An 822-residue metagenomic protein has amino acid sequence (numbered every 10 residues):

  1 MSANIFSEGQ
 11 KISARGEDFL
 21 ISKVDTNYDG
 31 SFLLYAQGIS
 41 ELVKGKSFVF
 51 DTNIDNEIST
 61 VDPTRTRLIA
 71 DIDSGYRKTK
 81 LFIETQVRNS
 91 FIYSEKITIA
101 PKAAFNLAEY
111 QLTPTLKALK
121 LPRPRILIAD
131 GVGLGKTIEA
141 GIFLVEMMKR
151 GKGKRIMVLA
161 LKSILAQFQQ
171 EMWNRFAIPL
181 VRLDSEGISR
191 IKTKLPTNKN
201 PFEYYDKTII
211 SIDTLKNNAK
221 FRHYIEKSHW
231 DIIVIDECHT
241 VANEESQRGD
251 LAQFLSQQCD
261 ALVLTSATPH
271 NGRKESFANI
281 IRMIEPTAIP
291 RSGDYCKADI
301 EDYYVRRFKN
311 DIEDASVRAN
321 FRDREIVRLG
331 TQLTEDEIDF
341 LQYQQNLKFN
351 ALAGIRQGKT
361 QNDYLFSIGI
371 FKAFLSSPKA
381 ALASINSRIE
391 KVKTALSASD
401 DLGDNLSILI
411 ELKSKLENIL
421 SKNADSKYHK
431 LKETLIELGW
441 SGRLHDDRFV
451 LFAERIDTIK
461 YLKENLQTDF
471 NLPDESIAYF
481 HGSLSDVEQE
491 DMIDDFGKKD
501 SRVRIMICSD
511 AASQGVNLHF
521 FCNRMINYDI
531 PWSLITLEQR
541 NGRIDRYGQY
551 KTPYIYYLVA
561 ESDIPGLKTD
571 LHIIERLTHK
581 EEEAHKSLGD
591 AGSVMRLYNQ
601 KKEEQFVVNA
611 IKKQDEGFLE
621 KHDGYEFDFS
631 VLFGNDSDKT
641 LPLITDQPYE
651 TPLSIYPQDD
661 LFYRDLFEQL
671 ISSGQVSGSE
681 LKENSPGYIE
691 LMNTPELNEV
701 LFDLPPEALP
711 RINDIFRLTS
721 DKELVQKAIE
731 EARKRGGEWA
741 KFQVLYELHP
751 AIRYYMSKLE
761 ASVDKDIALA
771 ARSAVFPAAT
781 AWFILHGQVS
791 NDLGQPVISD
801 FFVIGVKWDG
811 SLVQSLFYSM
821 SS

Functional and structural regions predicted by a protein language model:
E41-L116, K120-P124, K136-E139, V145-R248 (+5 more regions): SF2 helicase/translocase NTPase motor core, specifically the RecA-like lobe 1 inter-motif segment between Walker
S74-K78, E84, I92, K551-F742 (+1 more regions): C-terminal accessory region of SF2 helicases/translocases
T197-N198, E203-Y204, I209-W230, V241 (+6 more regions): Inter-lobe coupling linker of SF2 helicases/translocases
N218, G272-R273, I507-C522, N541-Q549: SF2 helicase motor core recognition
H229, S276-N279, V516-D529, Y554-Y557: A short beta-strand element within the Helicase C-terminal
F321-Q332, G369-I505: Conserved Helicase C-terminal RecA-like lobe
N350, E696-S822: Mid-to-C-terminal oligomerization/interaction "stalk" domains of large proteins
S533-I555: Conserved SF2 helicase motif VI
